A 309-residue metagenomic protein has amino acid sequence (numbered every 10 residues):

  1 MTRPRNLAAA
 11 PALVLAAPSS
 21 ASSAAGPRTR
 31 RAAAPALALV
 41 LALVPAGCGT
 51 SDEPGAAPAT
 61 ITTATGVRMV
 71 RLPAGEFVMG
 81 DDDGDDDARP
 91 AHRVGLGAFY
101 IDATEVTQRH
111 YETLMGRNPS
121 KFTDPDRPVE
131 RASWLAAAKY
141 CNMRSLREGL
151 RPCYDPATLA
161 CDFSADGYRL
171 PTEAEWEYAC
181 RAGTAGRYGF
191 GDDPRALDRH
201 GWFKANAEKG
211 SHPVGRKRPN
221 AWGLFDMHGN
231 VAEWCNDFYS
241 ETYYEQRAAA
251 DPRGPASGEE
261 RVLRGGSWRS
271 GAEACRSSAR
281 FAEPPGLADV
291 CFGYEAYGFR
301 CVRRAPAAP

Functional and structural regions predicted by a protein language model:
T2-A36: Bacterial N-terminal signal peptides that target proteins for export
V40-A174, A256, E260, P285-P309: Extended beta-strand/loop cores of jelly-roll/beta-sandwich
D85-V94, T184-A185, A207-G210, M227-P309: Surface-exposed recognition segments
R109-T113, A196-K209: Short, charged, amphipathic alpha-helices and their helix-cap/turn boundaries
K121, R147-R151, E177-G189, E241: Secretory-pathway/luminal and periplasmic proteins that interact with or process carbohydrate-rich
W134, W176, W202, W222 (+2 more regions): Signature tryptophan residues that serve as conserved aromatic anchors
A160-F163, R169, G201-H228, G254-S257: Short, well-ordered junction/capping motifs at the entry into regular secondary structure
